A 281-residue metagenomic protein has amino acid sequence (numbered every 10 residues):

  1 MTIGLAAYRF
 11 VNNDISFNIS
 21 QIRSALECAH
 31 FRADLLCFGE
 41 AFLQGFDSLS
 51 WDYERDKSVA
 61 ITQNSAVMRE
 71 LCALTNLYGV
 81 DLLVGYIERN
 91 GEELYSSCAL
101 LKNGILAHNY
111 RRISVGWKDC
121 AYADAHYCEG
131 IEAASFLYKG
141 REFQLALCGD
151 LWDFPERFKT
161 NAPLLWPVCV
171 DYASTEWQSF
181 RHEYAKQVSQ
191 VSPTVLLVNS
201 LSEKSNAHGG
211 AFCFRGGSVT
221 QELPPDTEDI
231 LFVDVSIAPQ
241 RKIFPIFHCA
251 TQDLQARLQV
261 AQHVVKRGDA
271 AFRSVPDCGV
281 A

Functional and structural regions predicted by a protein language model:
M1-D14, G140-D150, L165-P167: Active-site-proximal beta-strand elements of phosphoester/diester hydrolases
M1-L35: N-terminal active-site segment of His-dependent metallophosphoesterases
A6, Y110, V233: Hydrophobic residues at beta-strand termini and immediately following loops that shape nucleotide-binding pockets
S24-K102, A173-Q190: Cys-nucleophile CN-hydrolase/nitrilase-fold catalytic domain and related Cys-dependent amidase chemistry that acts on
L36-E40, L82-Y86, Y110, A146-L147 (+2 more regions): Active-site neighborhood of phospho(di)ester-bond hydrolases with catalytic His/Asp-centered motifs
A60-D81, W152-I230: CN hydrolase (nitrilase-like) catalytic-core segments centered on the catalytic cysteine and neighboring Lys/Glu
R89-A162, A173-H182, A207, I246-A250: Active-site catalytic loop in hydrolytic enzyme cores
S135, S200-A281: C-terminal beta-strand edge segments of enzyme domains
